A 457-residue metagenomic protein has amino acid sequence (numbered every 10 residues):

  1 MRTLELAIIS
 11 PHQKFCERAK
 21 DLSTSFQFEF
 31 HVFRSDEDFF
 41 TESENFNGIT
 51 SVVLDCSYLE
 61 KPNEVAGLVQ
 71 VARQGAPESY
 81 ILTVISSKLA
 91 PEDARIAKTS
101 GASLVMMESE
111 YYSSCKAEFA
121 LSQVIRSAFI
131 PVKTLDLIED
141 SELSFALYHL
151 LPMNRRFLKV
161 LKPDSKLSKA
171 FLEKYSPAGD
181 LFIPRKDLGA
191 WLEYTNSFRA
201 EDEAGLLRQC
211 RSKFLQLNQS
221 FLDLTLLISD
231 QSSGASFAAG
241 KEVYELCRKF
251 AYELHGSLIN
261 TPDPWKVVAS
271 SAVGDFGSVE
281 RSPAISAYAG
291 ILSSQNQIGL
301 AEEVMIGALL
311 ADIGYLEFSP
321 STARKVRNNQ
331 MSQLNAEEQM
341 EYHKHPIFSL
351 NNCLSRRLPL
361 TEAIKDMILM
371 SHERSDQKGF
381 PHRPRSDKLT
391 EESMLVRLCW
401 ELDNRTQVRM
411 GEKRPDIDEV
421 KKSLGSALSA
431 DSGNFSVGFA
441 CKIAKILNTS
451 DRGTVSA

Functional and structural regions predicted by a protein language model:
R2-K14, A19-S23, V52-V53, L82: Conserved acidic segment of CheY-like receiver
H12, V84-A90, K186-G189: Short beta-alpha junction loops
C16, D36-T41, G48-E78, S86-D93: Conserved phosphotransfer microenvironments
F26-N45, K166: A short, well-structured beta->alpha microelement
V32-R34, V84-F119: Output/docking surface of receiver
K116-V243: Membrane-cytosol interface segments
E201-H343, N351-R356: Acidic/His-rich, divalent-metal-binding segments that scaffold phosphate/diphosphate chemistry
A308, M340, I347, C353-R397 (+2 more regions): Histidine/acidic-rich helix-loop-helix segments that form or flank divalent-metal centers in metalloenzyme catalytic
